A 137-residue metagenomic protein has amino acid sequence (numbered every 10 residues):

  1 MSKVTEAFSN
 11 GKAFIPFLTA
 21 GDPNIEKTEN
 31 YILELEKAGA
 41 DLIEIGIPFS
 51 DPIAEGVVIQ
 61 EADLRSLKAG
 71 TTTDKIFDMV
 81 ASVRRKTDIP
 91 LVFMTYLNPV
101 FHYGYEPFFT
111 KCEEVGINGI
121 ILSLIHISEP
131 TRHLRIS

Functional and structural regions predicted by a protein language model:
M1-F17: N-terminal amphipathic alpha-helix/helix-capping segment at the start of soluble metabolic enzymes
F14-K27, V92-G104: Active-site mouth loops of central-metabolism enzymes
P16, G46, C112: Conserved, mostly hydrophobic/aromatic
E26-E34, H102-K111: Short, acidic/polar
I43-T71: Glycine-rich, proline-tolerant flexible connector loops at the mouths of alpha/beta enzymes
Q60, R65-T110: Glycine/small-residue-rich loop that forms an oxyanion/phosphate-binding "nest" at active or ligand-binding sites
G70, N118-S128: Catalytic beta/alpha-barrel core
I125-S137: Single conserved hydrophobic/aromatic residue that forms the stacking wall/gate of nucleotide- or nucleobase-binding
